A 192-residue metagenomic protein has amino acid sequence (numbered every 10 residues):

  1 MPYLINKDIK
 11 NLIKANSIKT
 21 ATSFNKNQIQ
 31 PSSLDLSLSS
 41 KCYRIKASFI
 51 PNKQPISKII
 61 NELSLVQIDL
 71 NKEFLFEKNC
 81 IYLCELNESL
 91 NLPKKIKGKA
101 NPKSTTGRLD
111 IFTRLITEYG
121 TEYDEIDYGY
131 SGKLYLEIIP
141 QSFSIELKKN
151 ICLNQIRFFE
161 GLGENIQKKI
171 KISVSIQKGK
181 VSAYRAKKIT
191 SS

Functional and structural regions predicted by a protein language model:
M1-S192: DUTPase catalytic domain/fold
